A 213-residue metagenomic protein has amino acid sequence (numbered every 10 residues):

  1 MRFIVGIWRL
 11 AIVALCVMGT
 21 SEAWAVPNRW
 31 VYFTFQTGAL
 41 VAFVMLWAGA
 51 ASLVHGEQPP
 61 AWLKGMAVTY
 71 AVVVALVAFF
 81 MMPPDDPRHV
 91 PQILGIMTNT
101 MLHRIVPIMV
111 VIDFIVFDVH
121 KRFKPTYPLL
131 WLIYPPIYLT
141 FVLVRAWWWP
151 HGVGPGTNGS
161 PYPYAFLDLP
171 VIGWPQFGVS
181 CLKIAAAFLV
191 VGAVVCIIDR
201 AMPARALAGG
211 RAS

Functional and structural regions predicted by a protein language model:
M1-I12: N-terminal membrane topogenic signal
S21-P27, F79-P91: Juxtamembrane "helix-exit" motif on the non-cytosolic side of transmembrane helices
N28-F35, P60-L63, R88-M101, F123-Y127: Non-cytosolic membrane-interface motifs at loop->transmembrane helix junctions
G56-Y70, K124-I133: Interfacial segments of alpha-helical transmembrane regions
A71, P128-W149: Hydrophobic alpha-helical membrane-insertion segments
I96-I108, G178-K183: Membrane-interface loop-to-helix entry segments
P107-F123: Alpha-helical transmembrane segments in multipass membrane proteins, preferentially the mid-helix core
W149-P150, G154-V194: Membrane-interface transmembrane-helix boundary segments in multi-pass integral membrane proteins
